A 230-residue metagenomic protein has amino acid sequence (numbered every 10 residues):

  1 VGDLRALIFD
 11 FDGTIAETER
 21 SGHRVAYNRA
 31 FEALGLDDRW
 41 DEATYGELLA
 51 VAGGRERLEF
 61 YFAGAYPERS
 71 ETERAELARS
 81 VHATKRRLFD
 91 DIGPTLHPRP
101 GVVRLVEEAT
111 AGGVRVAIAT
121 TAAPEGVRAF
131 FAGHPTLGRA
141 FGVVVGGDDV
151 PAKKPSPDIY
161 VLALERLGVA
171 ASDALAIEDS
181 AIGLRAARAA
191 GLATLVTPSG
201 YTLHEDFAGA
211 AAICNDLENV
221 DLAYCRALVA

Functional and structural regions predicted by a protein language model:
V1-L4, V103, E107, A123-A230: Asp-based, Mg2+/Mn2+-dependent phosphohydrolase catalytic module
G2-V103, E107, A111-G112: N-terminal helical cap/lid subdomain that shapes the substrate entry/recognition surface in HAD-like hydrolases
T14, T120-A122: Conserved phosphate-coupling serine/threonine residues in phosphotransfer and NTP-handling enzymes
P98, A119, A152: Residue-level marker of regulatory loop/turn positions in helix-turn-helix DNA-binding domains and in histidine
G112-G113, G209: Structured helix-beta-strand junction loops
R115-A117: Short glycine-rich phosphate-binding loop at a beta-alpha junction
